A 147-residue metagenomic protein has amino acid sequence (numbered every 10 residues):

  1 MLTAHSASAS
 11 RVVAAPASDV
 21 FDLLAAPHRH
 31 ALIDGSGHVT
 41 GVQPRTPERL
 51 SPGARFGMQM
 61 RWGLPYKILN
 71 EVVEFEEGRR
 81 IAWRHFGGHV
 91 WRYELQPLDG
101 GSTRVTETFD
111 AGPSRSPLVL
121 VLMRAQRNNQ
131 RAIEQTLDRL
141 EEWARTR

Functional and structural regions predicted by a protein language model:
M1-T46, E142: Hydrophobic ligand-binding cavity/cleft-lining segments
L2, V13, S51, L98-G100: Surface-exposed coil/turn segments at beta-strand junctions on protein surfaces, enriched
A4-S6, P44-E48, K67-L69, G112-P117: Short amphipathic alpha-helical segments, especially helix-boundary/capping motifs
S8-V12, K67-L69, V90-R92, T108: Well-ordered beta-strand positions in beta-sheet-rich domains
V12-P16, Q59-G63, Q96-L98, D110-G112: Solvent-exposed residues in well-ordered beta-strands and their adjoining turns, especially edge/terminal strands
A31, G41-V90, G100-R104, Q135-R147: Glycine-rich portal/gate segments that line the openings of hydrophobic small-molecule binding cavities
R80-Q135: Beta-strand/loop substructures that line and gate deep hydrophobic ligand-binding cavities in soluble
